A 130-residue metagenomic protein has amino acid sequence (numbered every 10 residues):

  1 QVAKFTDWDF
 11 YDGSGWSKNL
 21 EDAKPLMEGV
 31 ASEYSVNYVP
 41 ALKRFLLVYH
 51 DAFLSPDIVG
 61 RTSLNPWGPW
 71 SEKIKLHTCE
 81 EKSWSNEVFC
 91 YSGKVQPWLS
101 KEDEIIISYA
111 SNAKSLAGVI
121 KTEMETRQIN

Functional and structural regions predicted by a protein language model:
Q1-G29, E33, Y38-W84, S100-E104 (+1 more regions): Beta-rich carbohydrate-recognition and catalytic domains
D57-I58, V88-S92: Short, surface-exposed coil-to-beta transition loops
